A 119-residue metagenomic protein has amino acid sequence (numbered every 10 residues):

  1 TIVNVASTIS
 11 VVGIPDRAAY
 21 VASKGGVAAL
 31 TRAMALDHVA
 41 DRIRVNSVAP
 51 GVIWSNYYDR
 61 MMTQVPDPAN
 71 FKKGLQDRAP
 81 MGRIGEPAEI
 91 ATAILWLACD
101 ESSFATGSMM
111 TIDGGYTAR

Functional and structural regions predicted by a protein language model:
S7: Residue(s) in the substrate-gating loop at a strand-loop-helix junction that position the organic substrate next
V11, V45, P50-R60: Short, flexible catalytic-loop segment of classical short-chain dehydrogenase/reductase
V12-A18, A40-D41, G82, D100: Active-site loop immediately N-terminal to the catalytic Tyr-X3-Lys motif of short-chain dehydrogenase/reductase
S23, T31: Active-site helix of classical SDR
H38-A40, I53, G85, A98: A short hydrophobic alpha-helix cap/turn motif
V39, R44, A105-G107: Short, small/polar-rich loop/turn modules that mediate ligand/substrate recognition or access, typified
A40, I53-R78: A glycine/serine/threonine-rich, flexible loop-to-helix segment that serves as the NAD(P) cofactor-binding "lid"
S47, A69-E101, A105, I112-G114: C-terminal helical subdomain
